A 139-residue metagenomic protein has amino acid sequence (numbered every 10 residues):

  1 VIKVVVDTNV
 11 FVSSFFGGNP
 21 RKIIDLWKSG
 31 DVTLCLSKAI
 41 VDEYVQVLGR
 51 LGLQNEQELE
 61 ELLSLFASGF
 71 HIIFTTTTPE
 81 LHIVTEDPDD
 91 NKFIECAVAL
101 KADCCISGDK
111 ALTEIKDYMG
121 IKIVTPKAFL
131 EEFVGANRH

Functional and structural regions predicted by a protein language model:
V1-L36: Short, well-structured N-terminal submotif of metal-dependent ribonuclease cores
D7-T8, L36-S37, G108-D109, T125-P126: A secondary-structure boundary/capping signal
G18, C35, Q57, E61 (+2 more regions): Residues at secondary-structure transition points
L26, C96, I115: Hydrophobic/aromatic ligand-binding patch that stacks against planar heteroaromatic rings of cofactors or nucleotides
K28-D31, C35-E80: PIN-domain endoribonuclease scaffold, especially VapC-family toxins
D31-L34, L100-D103, I121: Short active-site oxyanion
H71-C105, K110: Active-site neighborhoods of divalent-metal-dependent phosphate/nucleic-acid chemistry enzymes
I83, K110-H139: Acidic, PIN/NYN-like endoribonuclease modules and their adjacent C-terminal/linker elements
